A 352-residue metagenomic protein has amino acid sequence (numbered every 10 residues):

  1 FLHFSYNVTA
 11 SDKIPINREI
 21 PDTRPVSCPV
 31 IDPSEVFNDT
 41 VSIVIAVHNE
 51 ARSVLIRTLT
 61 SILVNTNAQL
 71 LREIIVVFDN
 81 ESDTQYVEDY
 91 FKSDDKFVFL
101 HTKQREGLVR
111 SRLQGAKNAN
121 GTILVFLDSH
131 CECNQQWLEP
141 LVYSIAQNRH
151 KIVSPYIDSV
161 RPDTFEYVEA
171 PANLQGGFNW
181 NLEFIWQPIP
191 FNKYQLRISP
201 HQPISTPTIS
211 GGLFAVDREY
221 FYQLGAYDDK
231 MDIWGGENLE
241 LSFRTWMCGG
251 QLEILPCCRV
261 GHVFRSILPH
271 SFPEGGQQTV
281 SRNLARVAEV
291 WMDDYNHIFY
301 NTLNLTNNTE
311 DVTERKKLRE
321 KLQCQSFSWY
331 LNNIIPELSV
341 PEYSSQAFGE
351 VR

Functional and structural regions predicted by a protein language model:
F1-S61: N-proximal low-complexity "stem/linker" segments adjacent to membrane-targeting elements
L63-H101: Acidic donor-binding segment of Leloir-type glycosyltransferases
N80, D128-E132: The conserved acidic donor/metal-binding loop of glycosyltransferases
K103-A119: Glycine-rich, basic loop-to-helix element that forms the pyrophosphate-binding segment of sugar-nucleotide handling
V109, F184-A215: A recurrent flexible, glycine/aromatic-enriched loop bordering the glycosyltransferase active site that acts as
L124: Short aromatic/hydrophobic "clamp" motif used to bind/position activated sugar donors
E132, Q136-W186, Q251: Conserved donor NDP-sugar-binding/catalytic core segment of glycosyltransferases
L141, T208, G212-G225, K230-C258: A short, conserved alpha-helix in the catalytic core of glycosyltransferases
